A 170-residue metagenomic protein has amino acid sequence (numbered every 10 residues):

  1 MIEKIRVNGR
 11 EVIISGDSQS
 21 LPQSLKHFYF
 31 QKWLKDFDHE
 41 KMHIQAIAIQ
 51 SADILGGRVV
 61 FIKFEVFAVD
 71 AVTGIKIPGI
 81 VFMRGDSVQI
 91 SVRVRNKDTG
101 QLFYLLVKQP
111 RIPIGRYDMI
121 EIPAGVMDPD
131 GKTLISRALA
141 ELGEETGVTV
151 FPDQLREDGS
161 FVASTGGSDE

Functional and structural regions predicted by a protein language model:
M1-E121, G125-E170: N-terminal leader/linker segments that precede catalytic domains of diphosphate-processing enzymes
